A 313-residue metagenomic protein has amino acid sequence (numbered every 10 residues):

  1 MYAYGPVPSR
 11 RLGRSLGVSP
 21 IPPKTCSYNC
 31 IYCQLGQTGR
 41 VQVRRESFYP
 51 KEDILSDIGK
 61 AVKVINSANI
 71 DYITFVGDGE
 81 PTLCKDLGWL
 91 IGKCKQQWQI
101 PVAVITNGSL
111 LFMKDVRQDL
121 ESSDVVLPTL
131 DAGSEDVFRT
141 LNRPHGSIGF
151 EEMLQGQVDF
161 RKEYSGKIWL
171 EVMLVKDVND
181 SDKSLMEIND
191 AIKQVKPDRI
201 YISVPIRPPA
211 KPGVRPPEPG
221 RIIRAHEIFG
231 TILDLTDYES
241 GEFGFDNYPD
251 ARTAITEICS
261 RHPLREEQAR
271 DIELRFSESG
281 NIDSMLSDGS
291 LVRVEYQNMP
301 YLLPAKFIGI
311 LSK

Functional and structural regions predicted by a protein language model:
M1-R11, N66, D180-K313: Auxiliary Fe-S-binding modules of radical SAM enzymes
R10-D53: Canonical Radical SAM [4Fe-4S] cluster-binding loop centered on the CxxxCxxC motif and its immediate flanking residues
Q34-T38, N69-Y72, G133-V137, I168-W169: Short, basic/glycine-rich phosphate-binding loops at helix/coil junctions that contact nucleotide phosphates
Q37-F75: Conserved alpha-helical substructure of the radical SAM core
Q37-G39, T74-G77, V172-L174, V204-I206: Short, histidine-centered active-site or binding-site loop motifs used for metal coordination, general acid-base
D57-K60, W89, E187, S284: Alpha-helical elements of Rossmann-like donor-binding domains used by nucleotide-donor carbohydrate transfer enzymes
T74-E80, N107-G108: Glycine-rich beta-strand-to-loop/alpha-helix junction loops that act as flexible
L83-R224: Conserved AdoMet/S-adenosylmethionine-binding subsite of the radical SAM
